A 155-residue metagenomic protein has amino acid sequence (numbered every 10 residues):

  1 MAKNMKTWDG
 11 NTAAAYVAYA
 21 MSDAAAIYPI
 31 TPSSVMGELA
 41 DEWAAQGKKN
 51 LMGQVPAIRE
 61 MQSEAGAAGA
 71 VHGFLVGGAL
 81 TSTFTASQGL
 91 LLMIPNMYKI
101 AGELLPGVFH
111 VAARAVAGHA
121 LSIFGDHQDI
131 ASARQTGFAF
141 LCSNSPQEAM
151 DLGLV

Functional and structural regions predicted by a protein language model:
M1-S132, G137: Thiamine diphosphate
C142-V155: Structural signature of the thiamine diphosphate
